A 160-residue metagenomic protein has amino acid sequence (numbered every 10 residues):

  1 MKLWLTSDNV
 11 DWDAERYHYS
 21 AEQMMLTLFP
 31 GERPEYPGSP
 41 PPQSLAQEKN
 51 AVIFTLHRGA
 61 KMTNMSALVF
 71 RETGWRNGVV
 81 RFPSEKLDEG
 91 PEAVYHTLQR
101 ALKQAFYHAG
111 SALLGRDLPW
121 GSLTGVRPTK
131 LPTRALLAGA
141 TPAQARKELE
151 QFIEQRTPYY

Functional and structural regions predicted by a protein language model:
M1-Y160: Flexible, acidic/Gly-rich N-terminal and inter-domain linker regions that tether and position cofactor-handling modules
